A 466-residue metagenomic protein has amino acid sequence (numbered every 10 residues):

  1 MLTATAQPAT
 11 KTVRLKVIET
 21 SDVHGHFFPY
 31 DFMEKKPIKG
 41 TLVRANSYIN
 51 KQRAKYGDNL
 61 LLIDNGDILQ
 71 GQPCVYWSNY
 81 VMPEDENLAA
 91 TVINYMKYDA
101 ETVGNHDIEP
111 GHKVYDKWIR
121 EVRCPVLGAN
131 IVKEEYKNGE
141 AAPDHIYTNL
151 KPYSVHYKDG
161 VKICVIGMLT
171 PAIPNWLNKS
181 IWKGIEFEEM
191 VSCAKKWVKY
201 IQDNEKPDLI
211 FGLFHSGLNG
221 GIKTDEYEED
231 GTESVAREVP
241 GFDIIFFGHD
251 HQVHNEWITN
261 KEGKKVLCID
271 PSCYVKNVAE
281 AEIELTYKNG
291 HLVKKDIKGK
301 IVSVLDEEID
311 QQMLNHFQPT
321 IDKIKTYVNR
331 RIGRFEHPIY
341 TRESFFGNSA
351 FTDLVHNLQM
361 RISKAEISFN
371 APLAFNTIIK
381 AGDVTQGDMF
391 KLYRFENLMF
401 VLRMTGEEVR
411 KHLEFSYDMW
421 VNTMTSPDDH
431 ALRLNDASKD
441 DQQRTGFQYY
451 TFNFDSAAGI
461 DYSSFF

Functional and structural regions predicted by a protein language model:
M1-T5: C-terminal segment of classical bacterial N-terminal signal peptides
A6-D306, F346-L358, S368: Acidic, metal/ion-coordinating pockets
V13-K16, H26, E34-K36, G40-R44 (+8 more regions): Feature captures C-terminal
L42, E86, G111-H112, P207 (+6 more regions): Alpha-helix initiation and N-capping motif
I181-K183, Y287, Q312, M419-W420 (+1 more regions): Short, charged/polar low-complexity linear motifs in solvent-exposed/disordered segments
L292, D296-K391, M419-M424: Hard-cation-handling environments
